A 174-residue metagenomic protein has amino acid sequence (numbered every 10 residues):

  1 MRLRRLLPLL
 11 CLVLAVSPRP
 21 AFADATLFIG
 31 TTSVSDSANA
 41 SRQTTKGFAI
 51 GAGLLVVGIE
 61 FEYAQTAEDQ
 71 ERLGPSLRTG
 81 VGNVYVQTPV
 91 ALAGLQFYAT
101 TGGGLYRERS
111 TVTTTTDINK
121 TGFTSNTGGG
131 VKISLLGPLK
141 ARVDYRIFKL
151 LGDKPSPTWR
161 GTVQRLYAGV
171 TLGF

Functional and structural regions predicted by a protein language model:
M1-D24: Cleavable N-terminal export/targeting peptides
F22-S33, F97-A99: Transmembrane beta-strand segments of Gram-negative outer membrane beta-barrel proteins
T31, Y63-Q65, Y145-I147: A mature extracytoplasmic/lumenal domain signature
T31-S33, S110-T114, L151-D153: Extracytoplasmic loops and strand-loop junctions of Gram-negative outer membrane beta-barrel proteins
T32-K46, K120-T121: Surface-exposed strand-loop-strand hairpins of Gram-negative outer-membrane beta-barrel proteins
S35-R42, Q70-S76, K154-R160: Solvent-exposed loop/turn segments connecting transmembrane beta-strands in outer-membrane beta-barrel proteins
G51-T115, K120-S125, I133-L135, Q164-F174: Gram-negative (and chloroplast) outer-membrane scaffold detector with strong preference for beta-barrel transmembrane
L136-F174: Predominantly the C-terminal beta-signal and adjacent terminal strand-loop region of outer-membrane beta-barrel
